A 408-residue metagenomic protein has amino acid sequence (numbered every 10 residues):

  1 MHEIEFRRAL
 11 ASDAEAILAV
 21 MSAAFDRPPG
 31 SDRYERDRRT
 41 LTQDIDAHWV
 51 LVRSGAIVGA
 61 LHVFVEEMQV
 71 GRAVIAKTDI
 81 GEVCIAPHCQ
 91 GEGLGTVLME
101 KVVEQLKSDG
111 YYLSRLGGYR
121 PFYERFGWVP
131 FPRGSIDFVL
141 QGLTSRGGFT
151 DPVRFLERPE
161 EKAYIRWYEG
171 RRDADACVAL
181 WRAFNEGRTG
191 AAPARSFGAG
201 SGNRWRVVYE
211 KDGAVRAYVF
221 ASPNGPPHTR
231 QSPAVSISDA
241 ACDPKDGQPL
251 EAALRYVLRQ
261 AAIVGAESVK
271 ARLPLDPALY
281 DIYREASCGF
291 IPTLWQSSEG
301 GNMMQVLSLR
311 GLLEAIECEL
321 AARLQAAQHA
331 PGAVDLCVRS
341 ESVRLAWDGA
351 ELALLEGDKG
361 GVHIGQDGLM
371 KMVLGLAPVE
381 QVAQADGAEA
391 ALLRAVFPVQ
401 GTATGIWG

Functional and structural regions predicted by a protein language model:
M1-V65, R72-D79, G148-R195, P233-S236: Short amphipathic alpha-helix that is part of the acyltransferase structural core
L51, V63, I85, Y209 (+1 more regions): GNAT/GCN5-related N-acetyltransferase fold signature
V52-A56, E210-A214, D386: A glycine-centered beta-loop-beta connector
I80-Q90, V235-Q248, G368: A short, internal acetyl-CoA/4′-phosphopantetheine-binding micro-motif in the GNAT/acyltransferase core
I85, G91-E104, R115, D246-R259: Conserved acetyl-CoA-binding loop-helix of GNAT-fold acetyltransferases
M99, E104-G118, I263-L275: Conserved GNAT acetyl-CoA-binding A-motif
P121, G127-P152, P244-G408: Active-site/acyl-donor-binding loops of N-acyltransferases
G134-A240, G247-E251, Q260-G265, Q305-A330: Amide-forming acyltransferase catalytic core, primarily the GNAT-like/NAT-type and related acyltransferase folds
